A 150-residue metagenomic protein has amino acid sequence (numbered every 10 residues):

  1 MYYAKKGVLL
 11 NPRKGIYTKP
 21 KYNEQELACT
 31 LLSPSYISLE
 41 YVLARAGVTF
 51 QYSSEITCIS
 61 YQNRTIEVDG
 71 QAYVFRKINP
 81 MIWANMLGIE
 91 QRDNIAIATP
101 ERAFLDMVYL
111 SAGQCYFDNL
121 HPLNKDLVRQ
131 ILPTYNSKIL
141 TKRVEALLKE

Functional and structural regions predicted by a protein language model:
M1-I37: Short beta-edge/loop segments at beta->alpha junctions of small alpha/beta modules that act as binding/recognition
V8, G47, Y109, G113: Hydrophobic/aromatic-lined pockets within catalytic cores
N23, N79, V108: A broadly conserved detector of short glycine/acidic/proline-rich loop/turn motifs that flank catalytic sites and bind
V48-T49, K138: Short coil/loop linkers at secondary-structure junctions
T49-E101: Exposed, interaction-prone assembly regions rather than primary DNA-binding/catalytic cores
M86-E150: Hydrophobic alpha-helical interaction segments
